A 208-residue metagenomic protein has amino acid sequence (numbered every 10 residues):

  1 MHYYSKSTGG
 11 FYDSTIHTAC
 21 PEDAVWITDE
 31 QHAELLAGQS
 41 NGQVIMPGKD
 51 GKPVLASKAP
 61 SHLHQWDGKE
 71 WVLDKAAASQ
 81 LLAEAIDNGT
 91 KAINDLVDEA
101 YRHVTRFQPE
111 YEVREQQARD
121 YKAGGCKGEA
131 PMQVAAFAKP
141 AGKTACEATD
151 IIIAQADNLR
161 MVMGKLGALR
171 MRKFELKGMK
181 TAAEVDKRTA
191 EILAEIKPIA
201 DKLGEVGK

Functional and structural regions predicted by a protein language model:
M1-K208: A preference for well-ordered globular domain cores that mediate specific macromolecular interactions or catalysis
